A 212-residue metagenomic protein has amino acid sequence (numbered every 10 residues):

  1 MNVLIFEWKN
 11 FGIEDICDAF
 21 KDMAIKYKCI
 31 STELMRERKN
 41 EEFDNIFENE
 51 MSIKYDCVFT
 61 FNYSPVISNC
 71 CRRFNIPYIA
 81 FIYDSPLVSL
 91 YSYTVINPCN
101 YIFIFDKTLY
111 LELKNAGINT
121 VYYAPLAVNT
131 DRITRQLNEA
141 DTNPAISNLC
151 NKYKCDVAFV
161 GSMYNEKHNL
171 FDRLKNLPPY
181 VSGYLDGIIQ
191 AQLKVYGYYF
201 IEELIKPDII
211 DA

Functional and structural regions predicted by a protein language model:
M1-N75: N-terminal pre-catalytic "stem/leader" segment of glycosyltransferase-like enzymes
N2-G12, A116-A212: Nucleotide-sugar donor-binding catalytic core of glycosyltransferases
M23, F74-N75, N97-P98, A116-N119: Short, structured coil segments at secondary-structure junctions
R38-N40, L87-T94, E112-A116, D131-L137 (+1 more regions): Short, charged, surface-exposed secondary-structure boundary motifs
N62-Y63, I82-S85, K107, P125-V128 (+1 more regions): Histidine-centered beta-alpha loop that forms part of the nucleotide-sugar donor binding/catalytic region in diverse
C71-P86, Y101-I104, L126: Active-site proximal beta-strand in glycosyltransferases
Y91-F103: A conserved, positively charged/aromatic
I102-N119: A short, active-site helix/loop in glycosyltransferases that binds the activated sugar's phosphate group
